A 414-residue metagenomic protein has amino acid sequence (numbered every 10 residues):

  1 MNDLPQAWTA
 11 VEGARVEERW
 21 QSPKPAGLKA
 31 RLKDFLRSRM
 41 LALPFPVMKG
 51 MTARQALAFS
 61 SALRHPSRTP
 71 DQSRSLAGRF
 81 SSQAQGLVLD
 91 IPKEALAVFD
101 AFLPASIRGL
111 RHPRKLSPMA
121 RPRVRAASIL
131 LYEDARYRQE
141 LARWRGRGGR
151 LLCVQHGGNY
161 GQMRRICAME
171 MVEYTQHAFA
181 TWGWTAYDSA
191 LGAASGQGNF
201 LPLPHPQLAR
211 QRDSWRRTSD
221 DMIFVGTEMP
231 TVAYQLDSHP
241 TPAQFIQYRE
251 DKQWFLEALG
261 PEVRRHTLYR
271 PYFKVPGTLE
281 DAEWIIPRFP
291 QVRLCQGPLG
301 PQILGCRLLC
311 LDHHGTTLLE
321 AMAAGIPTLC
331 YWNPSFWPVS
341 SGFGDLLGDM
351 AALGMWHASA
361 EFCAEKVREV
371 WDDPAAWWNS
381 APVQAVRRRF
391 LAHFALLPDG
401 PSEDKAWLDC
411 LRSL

Functional and structural regions predicted by a protein language model:
M1-L414: Catalytic-core helical/loop segments in enzymes performing group transfer/polymerization on anionic/lipid-linked
